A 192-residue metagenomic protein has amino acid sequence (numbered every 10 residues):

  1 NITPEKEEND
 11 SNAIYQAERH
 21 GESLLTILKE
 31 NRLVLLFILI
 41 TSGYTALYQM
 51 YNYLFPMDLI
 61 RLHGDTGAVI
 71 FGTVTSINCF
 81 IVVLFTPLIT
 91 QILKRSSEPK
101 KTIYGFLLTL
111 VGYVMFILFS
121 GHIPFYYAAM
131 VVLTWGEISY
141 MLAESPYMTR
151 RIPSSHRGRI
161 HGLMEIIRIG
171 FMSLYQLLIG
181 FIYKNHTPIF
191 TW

Functional and structural regions predicted by a protein language model:
T3-F37: Juxtamembrane intracellular "pre-TM" segments in multi-pass secondary transporters
E30-Y51, V131-V132: Pair of pore-lining "gating" transmembrane helices in MFS-fold secondary transporters
Y53-I70: Short amphipathic helix-loop junctions that connect adjacent transmembrane helices in Major Facilitator Superfamily/SLC
A68-V69, S154-M164: Loop-to-transmembrane helix entry/capping segments in MFS-fold secondary transporters and related SLC/MFSD carriers
L84-E98, Y183: Helix-to-loop junctions at the C-terminal end of transmembrane segments in multipass secondary transporters
K100-M115: Structural signature of the two symmetry-related core transmembrane helices
S139-I152: Intracellular juxtamembrane helix-capping segments at the cytosolic ends of symmetry-related transmembrane helices
F181-W192: A membrane-interface helix-boundary motif in multi-pass transporters
